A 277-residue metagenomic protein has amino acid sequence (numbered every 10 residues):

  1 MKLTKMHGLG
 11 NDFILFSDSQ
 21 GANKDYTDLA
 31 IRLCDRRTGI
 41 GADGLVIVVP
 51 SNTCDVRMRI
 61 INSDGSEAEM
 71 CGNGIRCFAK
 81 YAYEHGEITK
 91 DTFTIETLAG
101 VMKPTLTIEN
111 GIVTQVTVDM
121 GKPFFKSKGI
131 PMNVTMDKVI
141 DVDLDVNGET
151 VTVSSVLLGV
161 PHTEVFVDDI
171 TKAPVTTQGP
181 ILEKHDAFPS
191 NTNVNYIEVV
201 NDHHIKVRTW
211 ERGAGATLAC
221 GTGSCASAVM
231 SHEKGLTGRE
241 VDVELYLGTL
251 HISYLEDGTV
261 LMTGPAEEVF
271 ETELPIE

Functional and structural regions predicted by a protein language model:
M1-A22, V118, T135-V156: N-terminal, positively charged, Ser/Thr/Ala/Gly-biased leader segments that form transit/presequence-like amphipathic
M1-I112, T163-E277: A glycine-rich beta-to-alpha transition motif near the start of alpha/beta enzyme domains, typified by
T92-T94, V101-K103, I108-V146, T150-V153 (+3 more regions): Juxtamembrane transmembrane-helix boundary motif
